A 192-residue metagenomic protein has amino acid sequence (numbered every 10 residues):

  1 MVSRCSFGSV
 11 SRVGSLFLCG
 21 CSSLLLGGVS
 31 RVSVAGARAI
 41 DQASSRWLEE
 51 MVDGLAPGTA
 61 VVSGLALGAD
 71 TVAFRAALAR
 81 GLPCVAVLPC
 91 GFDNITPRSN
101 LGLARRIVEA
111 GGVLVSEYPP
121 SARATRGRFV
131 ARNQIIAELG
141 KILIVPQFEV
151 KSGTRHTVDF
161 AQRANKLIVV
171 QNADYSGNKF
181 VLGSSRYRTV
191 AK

Functional and structural regions predicted by a protein language model:
V2-K192: Glycine-biased, small-residue-rich flexible motifs in mid-sequence functional cores and linkers
